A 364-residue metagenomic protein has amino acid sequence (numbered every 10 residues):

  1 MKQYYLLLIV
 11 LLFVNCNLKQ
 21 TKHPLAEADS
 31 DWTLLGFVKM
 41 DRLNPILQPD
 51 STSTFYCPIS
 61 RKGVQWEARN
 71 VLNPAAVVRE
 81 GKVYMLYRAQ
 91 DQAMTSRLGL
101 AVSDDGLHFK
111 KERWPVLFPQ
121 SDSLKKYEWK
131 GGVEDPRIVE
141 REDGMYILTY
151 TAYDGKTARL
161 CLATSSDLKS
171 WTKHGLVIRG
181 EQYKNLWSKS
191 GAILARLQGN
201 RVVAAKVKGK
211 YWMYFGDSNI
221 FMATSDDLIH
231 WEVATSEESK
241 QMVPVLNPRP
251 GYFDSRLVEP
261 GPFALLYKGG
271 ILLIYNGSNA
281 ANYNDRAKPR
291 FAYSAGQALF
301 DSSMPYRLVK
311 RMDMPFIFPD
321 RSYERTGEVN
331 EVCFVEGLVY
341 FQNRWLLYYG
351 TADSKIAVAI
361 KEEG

Functional and structural regions predicted by a protein language model:
M1-H23: Bacterial Sec-dependent N-terminal signal peptides
C16-G131, V139-R256, L265-E328, Q342-G364: Beta-rich carbohydrate-recognition and catalytic domains
V339: Glycine-rich phosphate/diphosphate-binding loops that line cofactor/substrate pockets in enzymes
